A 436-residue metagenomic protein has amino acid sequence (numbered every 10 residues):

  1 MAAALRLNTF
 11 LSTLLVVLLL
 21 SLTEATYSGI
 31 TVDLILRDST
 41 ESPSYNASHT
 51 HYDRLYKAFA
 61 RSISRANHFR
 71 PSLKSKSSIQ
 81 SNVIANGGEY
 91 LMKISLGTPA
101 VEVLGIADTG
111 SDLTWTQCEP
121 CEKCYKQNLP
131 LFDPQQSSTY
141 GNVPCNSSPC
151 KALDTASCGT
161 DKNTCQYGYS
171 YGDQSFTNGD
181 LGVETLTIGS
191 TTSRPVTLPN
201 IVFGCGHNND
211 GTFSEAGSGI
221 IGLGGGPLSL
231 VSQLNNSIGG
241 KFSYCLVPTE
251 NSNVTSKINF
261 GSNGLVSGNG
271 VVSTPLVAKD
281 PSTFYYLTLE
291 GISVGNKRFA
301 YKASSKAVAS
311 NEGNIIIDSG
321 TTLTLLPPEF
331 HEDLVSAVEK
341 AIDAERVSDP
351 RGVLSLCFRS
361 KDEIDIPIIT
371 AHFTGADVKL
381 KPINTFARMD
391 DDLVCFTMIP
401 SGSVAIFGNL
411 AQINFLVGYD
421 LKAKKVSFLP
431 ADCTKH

Functional and structural regions predicted by a protein language model:
A2-G105, L113-D180, N200, Q233 (+7 more regions): Disordered propeptide/prodomain
L91, V183, L198, L289 (+2 more regions): Hydrophobic residues on conserved beta-strands that form the core of alpha/beta folds
L91-G141, L186, F203, I220-G224 (+2 more regions): Aspartyl protease active-site motif detector
N163-S170, P227-L230, K241, D349-R359: Charged, amphipathic alpha-helical segments
S170-F284, I316, A371, D377-D432: Glycine-rich flap/beta-hairpin and adjacent strands of clan AA aspartyl proteases
K257, E290-G291, G313-I315, T322-T324 (+1 more regions): Conserved active-site beta-strand-loop modules that form the wall/rim of enzyme catalytic pockets and either contain
V277-K306: Short, conserved active-site entrance elements at the starts or edges of catalytic domains
R346-V378: Extended C-terminal subregions enriched in glycine
